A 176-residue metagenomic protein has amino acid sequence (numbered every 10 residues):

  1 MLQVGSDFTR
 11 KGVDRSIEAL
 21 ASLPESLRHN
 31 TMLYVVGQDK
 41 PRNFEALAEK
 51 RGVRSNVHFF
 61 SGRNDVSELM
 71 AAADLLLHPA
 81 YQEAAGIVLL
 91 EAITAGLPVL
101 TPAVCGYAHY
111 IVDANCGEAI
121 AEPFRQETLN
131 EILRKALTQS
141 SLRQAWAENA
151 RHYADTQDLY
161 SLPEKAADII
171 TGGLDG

Functional and structural regions predicted by a protein language model:
M1, S6-S22: A conserved mid-protein helix/loop that constitutes part of the nucleotide-sugar donor-binding site
V4-F8, T31-E45: Glycosyltransferase donor-sugar binding loop
E45-G62: Nucleotide-activated donor-binding/catalytic signature segment of Leloir-type glycosyltransferases, i.e., the conserved
G62-R63, E68-A73: Short alpha-helical donor nucleotide-sugar binding micro-motif in glycosyltransferases
Y81: Aromatic "clamp/platform" in nucleotide-sugar-dependent glycosyltransferases that forms part of the donor/acceptor
P98-T101: Short hydrophobic beta-strand element within catalytic cores of glycosyltransferases and related nucleotide-activated
A108-R134: Change "using UDP/GDP/dTDP sugars" to "using nucleotide sugars
L142-T156: A short, well-ordered alpha-helix in the C-terminal region of glycosyltransferases
